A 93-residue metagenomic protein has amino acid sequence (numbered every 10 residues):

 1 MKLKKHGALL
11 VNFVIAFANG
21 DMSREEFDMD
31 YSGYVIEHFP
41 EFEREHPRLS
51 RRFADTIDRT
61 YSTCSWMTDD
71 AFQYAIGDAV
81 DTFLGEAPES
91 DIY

Functional and structural regions predicted by a protein language model:
M1-Y93: Acidic, Ser/Pro/Thr-rich low-complexity regulatory regions and the short amphipathic helical interaction modules they
